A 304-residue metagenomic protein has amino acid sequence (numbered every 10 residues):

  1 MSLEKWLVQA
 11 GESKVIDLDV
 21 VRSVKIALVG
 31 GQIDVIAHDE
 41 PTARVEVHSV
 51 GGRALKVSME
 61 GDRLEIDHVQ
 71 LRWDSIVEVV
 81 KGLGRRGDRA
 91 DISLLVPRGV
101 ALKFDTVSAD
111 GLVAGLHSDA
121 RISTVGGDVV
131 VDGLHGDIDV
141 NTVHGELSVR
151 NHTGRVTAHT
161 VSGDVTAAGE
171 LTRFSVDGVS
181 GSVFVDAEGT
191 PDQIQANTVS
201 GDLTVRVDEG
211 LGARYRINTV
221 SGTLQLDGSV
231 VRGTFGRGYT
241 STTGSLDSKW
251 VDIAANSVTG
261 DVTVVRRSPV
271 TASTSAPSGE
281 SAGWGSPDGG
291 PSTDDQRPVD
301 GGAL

Functional and structural regions predicted by a protein language model:
M1-G52, R72-L95, R232-W250, P269-L304: Short acidic/polar N-terminal linker immediately downstream of export determinants
M1-W6, G31-V45, V80-G84, R98-V100 (+3 more regions): Charged, low-complexity, helix/coiled-coil-prone segments
E4-V8, S23-G31, L55, G82-R85 (+7 more regions): A broad, low-specificity signal for short, low-complexity segments enriched in glycine/proline and polar/charged
E12-D19, I33, R63-D137, E146-R150 (+2 more regions): Right-handed parallel beta-helix
L28, A37-D39, V47-G51, M59 (+18 more regions): Residues on the solvent-exposed faces and adjacent turns of beta-rich solenoids used to engage binding targets
T42, G61-R63: A generic structural signal for beta-strand entry/edge sites
A43, R53-L55, V100, A213: Short beta-strand/loop motifs in extracellular/secreted proteins, especially within beta-sandwich accessory domains
N151-H152, V156-H159, A167-L304: Short, surface-exposed interaction patches in beta-rich subdomains that mediate adhesion/assembly near membranes
